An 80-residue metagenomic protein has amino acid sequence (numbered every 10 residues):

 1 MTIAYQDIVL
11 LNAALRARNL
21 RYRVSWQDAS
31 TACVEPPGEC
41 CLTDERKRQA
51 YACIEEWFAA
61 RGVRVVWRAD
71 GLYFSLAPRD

Functional and structural regions predicted by a protein language model:
M1-I3, T31, E35, Y51-C53: Residue-level signal for well-ordered alpha-helical segments
M1-S30: An N-terminal amphipathic alpha-helical segment
I3-D7, E45-A50: Short amphipathic alpha-helical segments
L11, Q49-G62: Short, non-transmembrane amphipathic alpha-helical segments
R21-D44, A69-F74: Short glycine-rich, basic-tinged beta-strand/loop micro-motifs
P37-G38, K47-Q49, P78-D80: Surface-exposed beta-strand edges and their flanking turn/coil or helix-capping segments
E56-D80: Charged low-complexity stretches with an acidic bias
